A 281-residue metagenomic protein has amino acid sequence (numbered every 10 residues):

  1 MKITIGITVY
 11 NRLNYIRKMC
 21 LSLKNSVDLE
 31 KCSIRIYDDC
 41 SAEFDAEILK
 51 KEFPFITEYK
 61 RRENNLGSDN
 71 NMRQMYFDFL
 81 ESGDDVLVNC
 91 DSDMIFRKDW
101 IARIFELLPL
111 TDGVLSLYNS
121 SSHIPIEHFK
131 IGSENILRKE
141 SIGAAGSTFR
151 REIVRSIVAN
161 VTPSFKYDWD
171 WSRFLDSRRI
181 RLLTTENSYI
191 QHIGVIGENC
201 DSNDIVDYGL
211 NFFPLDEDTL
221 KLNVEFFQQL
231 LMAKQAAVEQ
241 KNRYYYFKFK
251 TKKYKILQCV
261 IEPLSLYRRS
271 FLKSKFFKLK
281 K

Functional and structural regions predicted by a protein language model:
M1-S22: N-proximal low-complexity "stem/linker" segments adjacent to membrane-targeting elements
K2-T4, S33, D170: Cell-envelope/extracellular polymer assembly enzymes that use nucleotide-activated donors
N14, K18-M19, N160-K281: C-terminal catalytic/acceptor-binding lobe
L21-K31: Short, acidic, metal-binding catalytic loop of nucleotide-sugar glycosyltransferases
I36-E47: A conserved acidic beta->alpha catalytic loop
E63-F79: Glycine-rich, basic loop-to-helix element that forms the pyrophosphate-binding segment of sugar-nucleotide handling
S68, I95-D168: Conserved catalytic core of nucleotide-sugar-dependent glycosyltransferases
D84-I95: Short beta-strand-to-loop acidic/aromatic patch adjacent to the donor-nucleotide binding site
